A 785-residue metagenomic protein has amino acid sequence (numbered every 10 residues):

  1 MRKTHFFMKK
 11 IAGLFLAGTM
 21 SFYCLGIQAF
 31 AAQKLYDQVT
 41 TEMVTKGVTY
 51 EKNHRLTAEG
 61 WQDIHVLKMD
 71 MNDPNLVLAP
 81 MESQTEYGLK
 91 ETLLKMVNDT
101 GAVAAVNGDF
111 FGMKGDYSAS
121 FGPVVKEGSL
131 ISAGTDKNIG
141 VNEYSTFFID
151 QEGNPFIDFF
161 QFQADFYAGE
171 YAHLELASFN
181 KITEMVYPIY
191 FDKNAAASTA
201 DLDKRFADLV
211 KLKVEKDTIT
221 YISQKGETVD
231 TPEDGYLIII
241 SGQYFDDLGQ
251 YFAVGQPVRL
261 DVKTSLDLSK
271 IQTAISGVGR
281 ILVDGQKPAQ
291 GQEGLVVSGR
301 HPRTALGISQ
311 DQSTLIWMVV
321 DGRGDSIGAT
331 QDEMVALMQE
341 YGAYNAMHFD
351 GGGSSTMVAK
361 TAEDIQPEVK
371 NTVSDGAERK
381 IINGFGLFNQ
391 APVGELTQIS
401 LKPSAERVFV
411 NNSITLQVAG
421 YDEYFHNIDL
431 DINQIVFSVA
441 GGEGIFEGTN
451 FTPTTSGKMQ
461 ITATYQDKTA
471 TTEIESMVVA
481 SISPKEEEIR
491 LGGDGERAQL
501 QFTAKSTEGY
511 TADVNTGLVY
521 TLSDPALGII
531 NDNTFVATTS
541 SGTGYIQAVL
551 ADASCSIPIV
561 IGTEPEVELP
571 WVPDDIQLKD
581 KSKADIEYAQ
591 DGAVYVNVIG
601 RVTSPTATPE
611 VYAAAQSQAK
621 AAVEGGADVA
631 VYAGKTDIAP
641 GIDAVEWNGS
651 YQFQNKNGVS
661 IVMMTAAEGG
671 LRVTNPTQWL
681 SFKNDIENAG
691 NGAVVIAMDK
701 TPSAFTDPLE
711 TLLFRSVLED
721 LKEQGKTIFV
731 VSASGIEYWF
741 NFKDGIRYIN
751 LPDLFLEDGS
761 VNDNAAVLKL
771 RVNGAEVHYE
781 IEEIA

Functional and structural regions predicted by a protein language model:
C24-I239: Zymogen propeptides
H54-T57, M113-V141, I149, V278-Y341 (+2 more regions): Conserved, well-ordered active-site substructure
R379-A391, Y738-A785: Binuclear metal-dependent phosphoesterase catalytic core
R379-I381, G386-T415, K468-Q501, K505 (+1 more regions): Short S/T/G/P-enriched beta-strand
N412-H426, I461, E496-Y510, I546: Beta-strand-rich structural segments
S438-N450, L522-T534: Low-complexity "stalk/linker" and mucin-like segments enriched in Ser/Thr/Pro/Ala/Gly
E564-S650, L709-D720, Q724-K726: Divalent metal-dependent phosphoesterase catalytic cores across multiple superfamilies
L671-D744: His/acidic metal-ligating clusters that form di-metal
